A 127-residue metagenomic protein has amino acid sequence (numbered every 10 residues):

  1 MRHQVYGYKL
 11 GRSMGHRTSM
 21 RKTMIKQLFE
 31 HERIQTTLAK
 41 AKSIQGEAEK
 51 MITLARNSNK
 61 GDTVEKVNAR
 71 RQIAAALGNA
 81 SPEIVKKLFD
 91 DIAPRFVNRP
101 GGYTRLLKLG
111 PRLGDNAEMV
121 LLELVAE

Functional and structural regions predicted by a protein language model:
R2-R12, T23-E127: Structured, basic alpha/beta domains of bacterial-type, RNA-associated proteins
M20: Basic, ligand-binding patches in group-transfer machinery, especially extracytoplasmic/periplasmic segments
